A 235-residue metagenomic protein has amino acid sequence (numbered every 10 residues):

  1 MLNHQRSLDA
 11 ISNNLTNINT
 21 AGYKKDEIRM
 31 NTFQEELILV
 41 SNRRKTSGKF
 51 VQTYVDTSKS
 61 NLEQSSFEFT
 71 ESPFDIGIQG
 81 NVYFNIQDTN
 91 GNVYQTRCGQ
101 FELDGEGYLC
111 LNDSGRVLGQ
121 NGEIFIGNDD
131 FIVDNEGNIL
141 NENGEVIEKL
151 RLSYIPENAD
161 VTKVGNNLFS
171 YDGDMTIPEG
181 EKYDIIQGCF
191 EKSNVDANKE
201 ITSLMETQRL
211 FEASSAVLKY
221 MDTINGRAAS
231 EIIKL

Functional and structural regions predicted by a protein language model:
M1-L235: Amphipathic alpha-helical polymerization modules
